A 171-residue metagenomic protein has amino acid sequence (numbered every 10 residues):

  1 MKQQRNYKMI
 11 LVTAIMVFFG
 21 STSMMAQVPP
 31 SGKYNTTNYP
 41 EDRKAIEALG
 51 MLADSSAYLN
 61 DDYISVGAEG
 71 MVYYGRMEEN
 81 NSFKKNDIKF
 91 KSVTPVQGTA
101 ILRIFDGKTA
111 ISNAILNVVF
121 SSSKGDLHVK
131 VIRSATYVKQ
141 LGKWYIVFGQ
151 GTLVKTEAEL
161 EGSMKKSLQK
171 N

Functional and structural regions predicted by a protein language model:
K2-V12: Bacterial N-terminal signal peptides that target proteins for export
I10-S23: Bacterial N-terminal signal peptides
S21, M25-Y58, M164-N171: Short, low-complexity N-terminal intrinsically disordered segments enriched in polar/charged residues
T37-P40, K44-A45, S56-K108, L127 (+1 more regions): A solvent-exposed, acidic/Ser-Thr-rich amphipathic alpha-helical stretch
P95-G98, N113-I115, H128-S134: Short, surface-exposed coil-to-beta transition loops
L102-A110, K124-G125, Y137-K143: A short, structured loop/turn motif at beta-sheet edges
K108-V118: A short hydrophobic beta-strand element
K130-A158: Short beta-strand edge/turn micro-motifs at domain boundaries
